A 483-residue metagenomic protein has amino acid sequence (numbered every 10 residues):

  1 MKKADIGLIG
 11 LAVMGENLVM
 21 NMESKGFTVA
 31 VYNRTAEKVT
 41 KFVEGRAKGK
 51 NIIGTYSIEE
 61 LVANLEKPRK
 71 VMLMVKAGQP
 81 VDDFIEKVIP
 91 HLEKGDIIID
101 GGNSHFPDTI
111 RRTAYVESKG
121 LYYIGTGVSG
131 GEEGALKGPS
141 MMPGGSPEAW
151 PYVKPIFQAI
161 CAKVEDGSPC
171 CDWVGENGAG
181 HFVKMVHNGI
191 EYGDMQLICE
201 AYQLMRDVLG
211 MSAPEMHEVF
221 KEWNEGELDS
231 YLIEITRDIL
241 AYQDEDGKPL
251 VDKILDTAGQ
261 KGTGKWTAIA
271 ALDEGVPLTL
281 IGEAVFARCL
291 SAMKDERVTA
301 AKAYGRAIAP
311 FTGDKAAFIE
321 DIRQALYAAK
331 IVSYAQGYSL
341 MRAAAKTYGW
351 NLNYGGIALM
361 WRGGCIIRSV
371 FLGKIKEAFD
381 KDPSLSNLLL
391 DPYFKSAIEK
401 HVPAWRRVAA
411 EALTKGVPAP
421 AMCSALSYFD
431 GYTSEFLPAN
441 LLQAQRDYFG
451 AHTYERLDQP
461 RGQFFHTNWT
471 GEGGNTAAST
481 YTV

Functional and structural regions predicted by a protein language model:
M1-R69, H91-G95, G131-A135: NAD(P)+-binding Rossmann beta1-loop-alpha1 motif at the extreme N-terminus of oxidoreductases
K70-K87, G102: Glycine/threonine-rich flexible loop motifs
V81-F84, I99, H105-H217, G226-P249 (+1 more regions): Rossmann-fold dinucleotide-binding core
H181, R206, M211, E218 (+3 more regions): Interdomain hinge/lid region at the active-site interface of Rossmann-like NAD(P)-dependent oxidoreductases
E222, A345-A378: Small-residue-rich helix-loop
E399, A404-V483: C-terminal amphipathic alpha-helical interaction region
